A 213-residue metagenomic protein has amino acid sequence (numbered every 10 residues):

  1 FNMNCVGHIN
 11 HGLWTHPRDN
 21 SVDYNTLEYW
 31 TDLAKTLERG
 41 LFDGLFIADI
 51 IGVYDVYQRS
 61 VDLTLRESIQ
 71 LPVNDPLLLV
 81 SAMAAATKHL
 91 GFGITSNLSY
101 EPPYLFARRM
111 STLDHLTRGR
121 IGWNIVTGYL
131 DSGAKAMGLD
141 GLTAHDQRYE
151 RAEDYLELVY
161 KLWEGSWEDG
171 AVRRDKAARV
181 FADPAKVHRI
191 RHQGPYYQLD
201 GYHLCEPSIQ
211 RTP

Functional and structural regions predicted by a protein language model:
F1-P213: N-terminal glycine-rich cofactor-binding segment that shapes the pocket for flavin-like pterin cofactors
